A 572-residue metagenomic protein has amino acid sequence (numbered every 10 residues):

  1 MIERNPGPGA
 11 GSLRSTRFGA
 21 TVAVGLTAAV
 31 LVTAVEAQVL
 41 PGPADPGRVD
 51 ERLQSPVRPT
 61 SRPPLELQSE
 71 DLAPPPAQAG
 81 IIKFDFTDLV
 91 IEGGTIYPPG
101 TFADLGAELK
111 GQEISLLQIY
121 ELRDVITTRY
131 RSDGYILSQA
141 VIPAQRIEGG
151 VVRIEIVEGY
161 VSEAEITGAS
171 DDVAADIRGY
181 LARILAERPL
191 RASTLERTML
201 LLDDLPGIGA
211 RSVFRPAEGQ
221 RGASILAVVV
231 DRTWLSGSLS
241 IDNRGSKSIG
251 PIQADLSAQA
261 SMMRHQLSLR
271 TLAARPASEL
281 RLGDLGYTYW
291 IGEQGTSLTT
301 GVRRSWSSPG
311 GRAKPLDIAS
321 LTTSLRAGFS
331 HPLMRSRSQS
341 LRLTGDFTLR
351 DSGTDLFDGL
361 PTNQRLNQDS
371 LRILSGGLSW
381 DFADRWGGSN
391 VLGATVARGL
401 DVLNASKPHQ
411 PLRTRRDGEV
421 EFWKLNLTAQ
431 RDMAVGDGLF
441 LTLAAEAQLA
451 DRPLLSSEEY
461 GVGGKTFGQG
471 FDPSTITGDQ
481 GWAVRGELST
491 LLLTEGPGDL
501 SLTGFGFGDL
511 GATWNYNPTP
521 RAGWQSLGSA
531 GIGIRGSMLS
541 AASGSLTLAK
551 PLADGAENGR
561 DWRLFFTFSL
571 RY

Functional and structural regions predicted by a protein language model:
I2, Q38-G245, M262, L272-R281 (+1 more regions): Periplasmic polypeptide-binding modules associated with outer-membrane biogenesis and secretion
A210, L235-G237, M262-L269, E293-T299 (+6 more regions): Repeated loop/turn-to-beta-strand initiation elements of outer-membrane beta-barrel proteins
G222, G250-A254, E279-G283, L321-L325 (+6 more regions): Residues that define the transmembrane beta-barrel architecture of outer-membrane proteins
L235-G245, L256, R264-R275, G283-L285 (+4 more regions): Transmembrane beta-strand segments that form the barrel wall of outer-membrane beta-barrel proteins
A258, I532-G536, R560-Y572: Outer-membrane beta-barrel "beta-signal"
A260-M262, Y289-I291, H331-L333, W380-D384 (+5 more regions): Residue-level signature of outer-membrane beta-barrel architecture
S278-D384: Transmembrane beta-barrel wall of Gram-negative outer-membrane proteins
G353-L510, W514-Y516, F566-R571: C-terminal outer-membrane beta-barrel translocator/porin domains of Gram-negative envelope proteins and their
